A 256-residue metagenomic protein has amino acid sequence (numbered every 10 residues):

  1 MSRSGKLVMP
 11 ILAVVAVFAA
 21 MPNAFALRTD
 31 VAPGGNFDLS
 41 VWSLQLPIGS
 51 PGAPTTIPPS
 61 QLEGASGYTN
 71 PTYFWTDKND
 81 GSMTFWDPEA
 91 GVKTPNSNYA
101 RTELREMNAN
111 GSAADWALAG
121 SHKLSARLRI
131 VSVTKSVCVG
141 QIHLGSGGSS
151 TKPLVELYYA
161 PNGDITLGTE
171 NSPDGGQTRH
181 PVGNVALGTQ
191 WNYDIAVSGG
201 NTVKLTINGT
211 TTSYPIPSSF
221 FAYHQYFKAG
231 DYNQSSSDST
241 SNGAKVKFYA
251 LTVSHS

Functional and structural regions predicted by a protein language model:
M1-I11: Bacterial N-terminal signal peptides that target proteins for export
P10-A20: Bacterial N-terminal signal peptides
A24-G67: N-terminal module-boundary/linker segments of secreted carbohydrate-active enzymes
P33-F37, S121-K123, I216-S256: Ligand-recognition surfaces built from glycine- and aromatic
G67-N70, F74-D80, T84-I165: Secretory/extracellular carbohydrate-interaction modules and structurally similar beta-sandwich "look-alikes"
L124-A126, T189-V197, V203-L205: Short tryptophan-centered beta-strand motifs in secreted/extracellular beta-sheet-rich domains of glycan-recognition
L167-N192: Short, aromatic/His-centered strand-loop micro-motif at the edge of beta-sheets
T206-T210: Short strand-turn-strand beta-turns centered on an Asx-Gly dipeptide
